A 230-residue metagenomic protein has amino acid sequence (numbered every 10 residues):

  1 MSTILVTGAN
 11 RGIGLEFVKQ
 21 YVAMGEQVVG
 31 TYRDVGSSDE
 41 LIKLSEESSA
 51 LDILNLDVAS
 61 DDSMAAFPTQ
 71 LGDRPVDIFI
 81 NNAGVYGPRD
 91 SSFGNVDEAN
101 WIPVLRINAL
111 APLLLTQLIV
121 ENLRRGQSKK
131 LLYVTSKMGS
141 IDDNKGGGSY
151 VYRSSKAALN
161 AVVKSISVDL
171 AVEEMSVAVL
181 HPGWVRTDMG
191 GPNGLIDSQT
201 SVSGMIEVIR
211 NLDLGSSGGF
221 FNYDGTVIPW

Functional and structural regions predicted by a protein language model:
T7, V76-G84, N108, Y133 (+1 more regions): Rossmann-fold scaffold of SDR-type NAD(P)-dependent oxidoreductases
N10, G14-K19: N-terminal Rossmann NAD(P)H-binding glycine-rich loop of SDR-like oxidoreductase domains
M24-E40: Conserved glycine-rich Rossmann-like NAD(P)H-binding loop of the short-chain dehydrogenase/reductase
Y32, S176-P182, R186: Conserved SDR Rossmann-fold cofactor-binding beta-strand/turn motif
S45-D62: Rossmann-fold cofactor-recognition segment
D57-P75: Conserved Rossmann-fold cofactor-binding substructure of NAD(P)-dependent oxidoreductases
V85-L105, L110-L114, V120, R124-A171: Catalytic loop of short-chain dehydrogenase/reductase
V179-P182, G191-W230: C-terminal helical subdomain
